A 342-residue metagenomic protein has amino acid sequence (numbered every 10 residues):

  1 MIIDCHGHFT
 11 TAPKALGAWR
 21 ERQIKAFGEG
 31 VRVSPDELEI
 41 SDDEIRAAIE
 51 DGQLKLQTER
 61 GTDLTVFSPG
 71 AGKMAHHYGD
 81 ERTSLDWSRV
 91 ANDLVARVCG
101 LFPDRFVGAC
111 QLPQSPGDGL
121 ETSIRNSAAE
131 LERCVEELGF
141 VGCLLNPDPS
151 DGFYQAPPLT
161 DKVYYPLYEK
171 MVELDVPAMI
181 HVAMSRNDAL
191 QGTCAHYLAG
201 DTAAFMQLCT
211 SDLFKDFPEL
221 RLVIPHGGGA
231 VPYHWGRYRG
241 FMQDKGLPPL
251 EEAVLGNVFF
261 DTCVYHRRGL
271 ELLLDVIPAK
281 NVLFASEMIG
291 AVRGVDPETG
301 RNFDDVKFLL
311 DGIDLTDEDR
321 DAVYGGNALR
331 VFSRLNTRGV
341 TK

Functional and structural regions predicted by a protein language model:
M1-C5, A12-L64, D93-L101, E132-R133 (+6 more regions): Mid-to-C-terminal alpha-helical segments outside catalytic/metal-binding sites
I3-G7, T65-F67, V107-C110, C143-L145 (+4 more regions): Hydrophobic faces of well-ordered beta-strands that scaffold small-molecule active sites in alpha/beta enzyme cores
D4, D212, D216-A253: Aromatic-lined glycan-binding groove of carbohydrate-active enzymes
H8-T10, D148, A183-M184, G228 (+1 more regions): Catalytic metal-binding/acid-base residues of hydrolase active sites
A47-D51, E121-I124, A128, D161 (+2 more regions): Structural motif corresponding to alpha-helix initiation and N-cap regions
D63-L64, P69-A204: Active-site gating/metal-coordination segments in enzymes
E130, P166-L167, L213, E271-L273: A short acidic, amphipathic alpha-helical/loop segment
L138-V141, E173-P177, T193, F217-L220 (+2 more regions): Glycine-enriched alpha-helix->loop->beta-strand junction motifs that scaffold or abut catalytic
